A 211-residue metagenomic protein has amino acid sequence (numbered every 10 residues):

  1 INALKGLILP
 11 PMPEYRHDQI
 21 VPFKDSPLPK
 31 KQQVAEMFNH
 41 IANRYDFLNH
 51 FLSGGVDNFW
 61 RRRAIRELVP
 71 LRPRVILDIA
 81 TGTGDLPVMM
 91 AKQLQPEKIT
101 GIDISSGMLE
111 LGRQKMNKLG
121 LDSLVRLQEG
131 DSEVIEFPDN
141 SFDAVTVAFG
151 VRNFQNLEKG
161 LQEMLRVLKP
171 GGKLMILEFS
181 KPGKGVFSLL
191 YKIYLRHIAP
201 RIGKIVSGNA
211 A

Functional and structural regions predicted by a protein language model:
M12-A35: N-terminal auxiliary segments of SAM/dcSAM-dependent transferases
R44, G54-R74, M89: Conserved alpha-helix/loop element of class I SAM-dependent methyltransferases that forms part of the SAM/SAH-binding
Y45, V145-T146: Hydrophobic beta-strand segment of the Class I
V75-V134: Class I SAM-dependent methyltransferase SAM/SAH-binding core
E133-A144: A short acidic, Gly/Pro-enriched loop at the edge of an enzyme's catalytic core that lines a small-molecule cofactor
F149-R152, E178: Short catalytic micro-motifs in class I SAM-dependent methyltransferases
E158-P170: A short glycine-rich, Lys/Arg-flanked "PGG" loop and its adjoining helix->strand segment in the class I
L177, K181-A211: C-terminal alpha-helical "lid/dimerization" subdomain adjacent to the S-adenosyl-L-methionine
